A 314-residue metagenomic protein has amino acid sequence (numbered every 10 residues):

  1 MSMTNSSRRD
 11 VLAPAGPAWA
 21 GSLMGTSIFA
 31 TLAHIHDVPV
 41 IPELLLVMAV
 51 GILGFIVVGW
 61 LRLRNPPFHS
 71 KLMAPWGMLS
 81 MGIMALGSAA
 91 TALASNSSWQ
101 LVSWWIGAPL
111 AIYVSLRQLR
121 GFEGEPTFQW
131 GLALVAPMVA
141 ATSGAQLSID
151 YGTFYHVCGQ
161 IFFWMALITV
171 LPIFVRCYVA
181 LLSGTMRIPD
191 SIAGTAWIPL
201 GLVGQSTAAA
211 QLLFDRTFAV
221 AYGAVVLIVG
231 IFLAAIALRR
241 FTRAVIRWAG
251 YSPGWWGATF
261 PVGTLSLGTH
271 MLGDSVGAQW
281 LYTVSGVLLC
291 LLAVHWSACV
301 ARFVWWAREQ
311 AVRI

Functional and structural regions predicted by a protein language model:
M3-L32, R64-S88, W104, R120-A145 (+7 more regions): Juxtamembrane helix-loop boundaries in multi-pass membrane proteins
T31-D37, W60, G152, M186 (+2 more regions): Membrane-helix boundary elements
H36-V40, H156, F214-V220, V245-G250 (+1 more regions): Extracellular/periplasmic helix-loop-helix junctions in multi-pass membrane proteins
V40-G54, S95-I112, V157-V170, V220-I231 (+1 more regions): Structural signature of hydrophobic alpha-helical transmembrane segments
V57, F174-L181, A193-A210, V225-T242 (+1 more regions): Predominantly late transmembrane helices and immediately cytosolic-facing juxtamembrane segments
G59-N65, A89-W99, Q118-F122: Transmembrane alpha-helix boundary signature
A89-A92, A111-E123, T142-F154, L167-M186 (+1 more regions): Internal transmembrane alpha-helix with an interfacial aromatic "cap," most often the third helix
S115-F122, G144, L238, W296-A307: Membrane-water interface at the C-terminal end of transmembrane alpha helices
